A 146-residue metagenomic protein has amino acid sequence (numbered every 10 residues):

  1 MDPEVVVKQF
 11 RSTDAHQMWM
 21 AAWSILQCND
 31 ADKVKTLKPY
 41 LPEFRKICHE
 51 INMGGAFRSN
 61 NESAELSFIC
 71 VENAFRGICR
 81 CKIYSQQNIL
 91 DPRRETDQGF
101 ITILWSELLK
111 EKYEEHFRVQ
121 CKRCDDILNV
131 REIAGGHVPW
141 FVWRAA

Functional and structural regions predicted by a protein language model:
M1-Q9, D30-H49, F75: Amphipathic alpha-helical scaffolding segments comprising HEAT/armadillo-like alpha-solenoid repeats
A15-H16: Alpha-helix N-cap/helix-start positions at coil->helix boundaries
W19-D30, G54-V71: Structural detector for internal amphipathic alpha-helices that build alpha-solenoid repeat scaffolds
N29-D32, R123-D125: A short, structured loop/turn motif at beta-sheet edges
H49-I51, V71-K82: Alpha-helical linker/edge segments of TPR/alpha-solenoid repeat scaffolds and analogous pre-/post-domain helices
R76-E114, V130-I133, W140: Short recognition patches in nucleic-acid-associated and regulatory proteins
E115-A146: Short, compact, well-ordered microdomains
